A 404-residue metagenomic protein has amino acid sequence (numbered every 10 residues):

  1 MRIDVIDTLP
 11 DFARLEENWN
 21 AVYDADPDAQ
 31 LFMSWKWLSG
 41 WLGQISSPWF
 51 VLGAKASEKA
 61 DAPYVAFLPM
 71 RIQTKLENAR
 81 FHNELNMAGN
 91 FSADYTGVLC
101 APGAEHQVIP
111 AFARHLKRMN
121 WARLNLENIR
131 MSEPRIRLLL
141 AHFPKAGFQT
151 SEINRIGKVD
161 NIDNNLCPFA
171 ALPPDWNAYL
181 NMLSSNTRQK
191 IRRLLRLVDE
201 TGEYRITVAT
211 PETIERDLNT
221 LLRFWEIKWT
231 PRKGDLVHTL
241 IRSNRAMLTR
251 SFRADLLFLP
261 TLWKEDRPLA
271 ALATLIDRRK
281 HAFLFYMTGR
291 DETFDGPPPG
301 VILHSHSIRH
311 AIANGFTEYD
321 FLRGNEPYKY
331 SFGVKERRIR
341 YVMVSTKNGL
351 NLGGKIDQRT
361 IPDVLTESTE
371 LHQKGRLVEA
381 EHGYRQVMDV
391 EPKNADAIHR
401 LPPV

Functional and structural regions predicted by a protein language model:
I3-L85, N128-D295, H399: A conserved beta-strand-loop-helix scaffold within acyl/acetyltransferase catalytic domains
Q73-V159, K280-E336: Acyl-donor binding region in acyl/amide transferases
L140-N177, E318-T366, E370-L371, P403: Active-site/acyl-donor-binding loops of N-acyltransferases
H238-T239, P298, Q358-R359: Short helix-capping and inter-helix turn/linker motifs at the boundaries of alpha-helical repeat units
R385-V404: Short, charge-rich amphipathic alpha-helical segments embedded in non-transmembrane helical bundles/solenoids
